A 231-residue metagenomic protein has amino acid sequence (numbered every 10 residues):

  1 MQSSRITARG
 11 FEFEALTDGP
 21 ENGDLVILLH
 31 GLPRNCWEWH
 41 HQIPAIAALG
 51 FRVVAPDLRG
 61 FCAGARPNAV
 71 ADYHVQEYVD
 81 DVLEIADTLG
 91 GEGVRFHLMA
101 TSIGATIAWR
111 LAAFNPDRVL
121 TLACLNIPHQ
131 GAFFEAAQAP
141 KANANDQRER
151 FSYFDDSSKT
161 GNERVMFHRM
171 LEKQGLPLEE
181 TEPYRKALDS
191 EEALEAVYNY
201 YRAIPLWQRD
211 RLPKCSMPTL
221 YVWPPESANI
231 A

Functional and structural regions predicted by a protein language model:
M1-Q2, F11-A15, L25, V54 (+2 more regions): Flexible "cap/lid" subdomain of the alpha/beta-hydrolase fold that forms the substrate-access gate
L16-A65: Conserved HGGG/HGGXW glycine-rich cap/lid loop of the alpha/beta-hydrolase fold
